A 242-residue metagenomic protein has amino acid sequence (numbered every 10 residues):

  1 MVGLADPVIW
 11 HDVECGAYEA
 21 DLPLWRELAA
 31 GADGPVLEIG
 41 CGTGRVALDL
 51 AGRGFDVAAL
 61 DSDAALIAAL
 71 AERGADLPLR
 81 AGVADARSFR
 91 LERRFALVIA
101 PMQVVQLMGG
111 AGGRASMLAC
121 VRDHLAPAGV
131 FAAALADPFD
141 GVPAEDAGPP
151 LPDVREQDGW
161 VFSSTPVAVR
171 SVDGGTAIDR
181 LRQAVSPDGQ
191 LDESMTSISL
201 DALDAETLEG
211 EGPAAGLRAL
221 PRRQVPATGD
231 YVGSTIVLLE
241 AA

Functional and structural regions predicted by a protein language model:
M1-G34: Conserved class I S-adenosyl-L-methionine
D33-G42: Conserved class I S-adenosyl-L-methionine
G44, L48-S88: Class I SAM-dependent methyltransferase SAM/SAH-binding core
R87-L97: A short acidic, Gly/Pro-enriched loop at the edge of an enzyme's catalytic core that lines a small-molecule cofactor
A96-G112: A short SAM/SAH-binding and catalytic strip from SAM-dependent methyltransferases
A115-P127: A short glycine-rich, Lys/Arg-flanked "PGG" loop and its adjoining helix->strand segment in the class I
A132-E206: SAM-dependent methyltransferase
S199-A242: C-terminal lobe and adjacent flexible extensions of AdoMet/dcAdoMet transferase-like proteins
